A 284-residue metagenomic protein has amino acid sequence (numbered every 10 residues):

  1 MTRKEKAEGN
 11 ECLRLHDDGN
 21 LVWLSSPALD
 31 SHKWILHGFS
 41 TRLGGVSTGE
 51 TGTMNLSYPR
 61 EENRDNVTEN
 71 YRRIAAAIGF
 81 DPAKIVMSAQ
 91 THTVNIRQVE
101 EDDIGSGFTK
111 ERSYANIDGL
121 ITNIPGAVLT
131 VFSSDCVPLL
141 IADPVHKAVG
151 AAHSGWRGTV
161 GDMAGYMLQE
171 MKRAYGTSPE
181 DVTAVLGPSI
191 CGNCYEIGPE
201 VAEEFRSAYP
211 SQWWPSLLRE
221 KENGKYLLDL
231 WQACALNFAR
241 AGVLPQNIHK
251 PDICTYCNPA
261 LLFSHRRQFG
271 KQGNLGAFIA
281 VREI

Functional and structural regions predicted by a protein language model:
M1-I284: Active-site microenvironment for binding and transforming phosphate-containing groups
